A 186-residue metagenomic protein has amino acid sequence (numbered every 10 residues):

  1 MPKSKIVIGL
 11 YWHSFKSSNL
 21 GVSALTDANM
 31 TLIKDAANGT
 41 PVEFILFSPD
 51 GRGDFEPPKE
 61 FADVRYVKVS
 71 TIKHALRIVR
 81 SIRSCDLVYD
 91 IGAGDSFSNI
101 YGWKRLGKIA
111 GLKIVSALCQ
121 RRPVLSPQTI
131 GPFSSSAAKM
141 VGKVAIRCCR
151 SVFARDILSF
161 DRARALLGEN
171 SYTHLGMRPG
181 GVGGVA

Functional and structural regions predicted by a protein language model:
M1-F133, L175-V182, A186: Aromatic- and Gly/Pro-rich donor/ligand-binding loops that form nucleotide- or phosphate-bearing donor binding pockets
L118-G180: Active-site-proximal region of nucleotide-activated glycan assembly enzymes, centered on histidine/acidic-rich loops
